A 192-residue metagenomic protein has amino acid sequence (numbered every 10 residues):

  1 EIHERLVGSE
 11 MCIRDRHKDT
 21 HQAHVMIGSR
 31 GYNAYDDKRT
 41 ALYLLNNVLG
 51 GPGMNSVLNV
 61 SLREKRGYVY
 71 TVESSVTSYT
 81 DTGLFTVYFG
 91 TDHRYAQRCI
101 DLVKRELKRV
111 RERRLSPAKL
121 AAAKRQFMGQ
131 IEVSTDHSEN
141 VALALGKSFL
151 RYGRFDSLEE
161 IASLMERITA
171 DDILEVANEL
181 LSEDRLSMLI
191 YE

Functional and structural regions predicted by a protein language model:
E1-G8, C12-I13: Single conserved hydrophobic/aromatic residue that forms the stacking wall/gate of nucleotide- or nucleobase-binding
H3, L45, V103-L107: Short amphipathic C-terminal alpha-helix that caps PH/PH-like domains
R14-H17, A177: A generic local secondary-structure boundary/capping motif
K18-S29, D36-R39: Acidic, glycine-rich loop-and-beta core segments that form the ion-binding/anion-interacting portion of active sites
M26-Y32, N59, R63-E112, P117-I168 (+1 more regions): M16 family metallopeptidases and their MPP-like homologs
D37-G50, V57-L62: Active/ligand-binding-proximal structured segments within catalytic/core domains that scaffold catalytic residues
T169-N178: Low-complexity, intrinsically disordered Gly/Pro/Thr-rich segments
